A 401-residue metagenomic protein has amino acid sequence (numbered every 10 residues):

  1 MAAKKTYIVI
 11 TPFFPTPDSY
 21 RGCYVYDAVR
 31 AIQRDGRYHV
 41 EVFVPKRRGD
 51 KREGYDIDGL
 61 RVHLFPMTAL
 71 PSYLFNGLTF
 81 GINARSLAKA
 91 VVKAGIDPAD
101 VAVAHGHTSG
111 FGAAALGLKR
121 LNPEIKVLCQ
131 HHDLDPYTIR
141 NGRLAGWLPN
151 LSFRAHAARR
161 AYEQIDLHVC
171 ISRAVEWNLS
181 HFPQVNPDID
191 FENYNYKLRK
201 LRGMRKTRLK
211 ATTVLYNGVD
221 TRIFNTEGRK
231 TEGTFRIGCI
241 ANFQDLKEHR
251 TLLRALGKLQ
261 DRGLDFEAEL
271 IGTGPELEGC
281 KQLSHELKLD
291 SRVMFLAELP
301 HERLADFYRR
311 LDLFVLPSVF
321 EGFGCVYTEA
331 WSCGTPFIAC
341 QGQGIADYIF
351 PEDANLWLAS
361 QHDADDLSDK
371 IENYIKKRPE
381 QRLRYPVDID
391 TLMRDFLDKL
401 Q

Functional and structural regions predicted by a protein language model:
M1-D58: N-terminal subdomain of nucleotide-sugar transferases
I8, V169, V214, K230-K247 (+1 more regions): Conserved donor-binding/catalytic core segment of Leloir-type glycosyltransferases
R48, A155-A211: A short, active-site helix/loop in glycosyltransferases that binds the activated sugar's phosphate group
D50, F80, A84, V103-P123 (+1 more regions): An aromatic- and histidine-rich active-site surface loop
E298-L299, D306-L311: Short alpha-helical donor nucleotide-sugar binding micro-motif in glycosyltransferases
V319: Aromatic "clamp/platform" in nucleotide-sugar-dependent glycosyltransferases that forms part of the donor/acceptor
P351-E352, L356-A364, E372-K376: Conserved acidic donor-binding segment of nucleotide-sugar-dependent glycosyltransferases
K376-Q401: A charged, aromatic-enriched C-terminal amphipathic alpha-helix characteristic of glycosyltransferases across folds
